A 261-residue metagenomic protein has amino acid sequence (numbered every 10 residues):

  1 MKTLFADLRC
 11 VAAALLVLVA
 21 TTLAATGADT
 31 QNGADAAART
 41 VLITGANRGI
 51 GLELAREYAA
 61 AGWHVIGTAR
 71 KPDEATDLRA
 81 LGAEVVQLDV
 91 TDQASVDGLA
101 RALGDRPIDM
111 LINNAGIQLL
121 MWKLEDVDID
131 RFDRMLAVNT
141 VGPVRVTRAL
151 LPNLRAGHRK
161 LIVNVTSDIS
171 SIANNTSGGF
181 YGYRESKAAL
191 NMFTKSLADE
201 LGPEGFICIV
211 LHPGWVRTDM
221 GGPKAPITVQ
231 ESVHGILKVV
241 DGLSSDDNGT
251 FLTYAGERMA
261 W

Functional and structural regions predicted by a protein language model:
T44, I108-G116, N139, N164 (+1 more regions): Rossmann-fold scaffold of SDR-type NAD(P)-dependent oxidoreductases
N47, G51-R56: N-terminal Rossmann NAD(P)H-binding glycine-rich loop of SDR-like oxidoreductase domains
E57, A61, D105-R106, Q118-W122 (+2 more regions): A short helix-coil junction within the Rossmann-fold of NAD(P)-dependent oxidoreductases
A61-T76: Conserved glycine-rich Rossmann-like NAD(P)H-binding loop of the short-chain dehydrogenase/reductase
A80-A94: Rossmann-fold cofactor-recognition segment
T91-R106: Conserved Rossmann-fold cofactor-binding substructure of NAD(P)-dependent oxidoreductases
I117, E125-L136, V141-V144, R155-G202: Catalytic loop of short-chain dehydrogenase/reductase
P203, V210-P213, G222-W261: C-terminal helical subdomain
